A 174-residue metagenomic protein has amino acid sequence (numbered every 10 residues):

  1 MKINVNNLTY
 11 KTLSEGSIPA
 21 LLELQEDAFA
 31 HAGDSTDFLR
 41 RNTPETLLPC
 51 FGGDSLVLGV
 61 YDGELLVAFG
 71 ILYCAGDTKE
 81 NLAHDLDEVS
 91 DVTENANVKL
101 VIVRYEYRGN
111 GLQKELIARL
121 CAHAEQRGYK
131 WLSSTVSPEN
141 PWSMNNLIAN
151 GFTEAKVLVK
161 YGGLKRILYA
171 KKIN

Functional and structural regions predicted by a protein language model:
M1-P19, E23, D27: Conserved N-terminal entry element of GNAT/NAT acetyltransferase domains
E23-R40: Helix-loop element at the rim of GNAT/NAT acetyltransferase active sites that forms part of the acceptor-substrate
S35-G63, I71: Active-site rim helix/loop that mediates acceptor-substrate recognition in acyltransferases
F69-L100: Conserved acyl-donor/pantetheine-binding loop and adjacent beta-alpha core of acyl/acetyltransferases and related
L100-V103, G109-A122, N145, A149: Conserved acetyl-CoA-binding loop-helix of GNAT-fold acetyltransferases
R108, S134-M144, G162: Conserved beta-strand-loop-alpha-helix junction that forms the acyl-donor binding cleft
K114, Q126, P138-V157: Conserved active-site alpha-helix within GNAT-family acetyltransferase domains
A124-V136: Conserved GNAT acetyl-CoA-binding A-motif
